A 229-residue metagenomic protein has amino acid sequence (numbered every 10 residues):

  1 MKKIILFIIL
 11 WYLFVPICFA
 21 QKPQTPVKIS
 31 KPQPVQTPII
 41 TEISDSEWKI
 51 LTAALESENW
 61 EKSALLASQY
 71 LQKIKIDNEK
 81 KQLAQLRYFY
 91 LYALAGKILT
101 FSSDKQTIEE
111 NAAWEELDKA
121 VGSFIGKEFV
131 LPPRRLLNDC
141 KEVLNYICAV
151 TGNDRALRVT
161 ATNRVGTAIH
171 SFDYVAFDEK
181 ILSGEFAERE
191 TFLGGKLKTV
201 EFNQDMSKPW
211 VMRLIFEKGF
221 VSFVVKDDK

Functional and structural regions predicted by a protein language model:
M1-I5: Bacterial N-terminal signal peptides that target proteins for export
F7-P16: Bacterial N-terminal signal peptides
C18-A20: Boundary at the C-terminal end of the N-terminal hydrophobic targeting segment
K22-T25: Extended acidic low-complexity intrinsically disordered regions
V27-K229: OB-fold and OB-like single-stranded nucleic-acid-recognition modules and their adjacent interaction interfaces
